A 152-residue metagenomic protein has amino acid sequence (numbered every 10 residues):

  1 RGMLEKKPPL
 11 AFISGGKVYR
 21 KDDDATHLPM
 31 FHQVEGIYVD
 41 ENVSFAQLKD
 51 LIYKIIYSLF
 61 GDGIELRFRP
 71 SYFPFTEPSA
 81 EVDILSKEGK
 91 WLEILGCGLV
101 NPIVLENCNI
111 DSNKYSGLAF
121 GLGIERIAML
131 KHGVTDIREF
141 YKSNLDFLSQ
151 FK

Functional and structural regions predicted by a protein language model:
R1-K152: TRNA-recognition modules of translation machinery and tRNA-sensing kinases, especially anticodon-binding
